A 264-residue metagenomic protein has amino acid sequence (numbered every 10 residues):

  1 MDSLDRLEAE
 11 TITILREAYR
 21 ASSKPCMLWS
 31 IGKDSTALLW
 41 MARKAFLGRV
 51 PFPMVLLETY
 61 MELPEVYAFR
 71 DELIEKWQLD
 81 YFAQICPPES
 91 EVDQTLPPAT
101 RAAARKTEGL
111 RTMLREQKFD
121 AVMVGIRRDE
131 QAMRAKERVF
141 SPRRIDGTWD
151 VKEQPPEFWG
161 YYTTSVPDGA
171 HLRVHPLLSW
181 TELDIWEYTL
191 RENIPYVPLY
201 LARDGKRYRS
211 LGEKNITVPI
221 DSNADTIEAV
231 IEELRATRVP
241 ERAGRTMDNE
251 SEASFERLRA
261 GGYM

Functional and structural regions predicted by a protein language model:
M1-M264: Nucleotide-activated chemistry modules centered on ATP-dependent adenylation/adenylyltransferase
